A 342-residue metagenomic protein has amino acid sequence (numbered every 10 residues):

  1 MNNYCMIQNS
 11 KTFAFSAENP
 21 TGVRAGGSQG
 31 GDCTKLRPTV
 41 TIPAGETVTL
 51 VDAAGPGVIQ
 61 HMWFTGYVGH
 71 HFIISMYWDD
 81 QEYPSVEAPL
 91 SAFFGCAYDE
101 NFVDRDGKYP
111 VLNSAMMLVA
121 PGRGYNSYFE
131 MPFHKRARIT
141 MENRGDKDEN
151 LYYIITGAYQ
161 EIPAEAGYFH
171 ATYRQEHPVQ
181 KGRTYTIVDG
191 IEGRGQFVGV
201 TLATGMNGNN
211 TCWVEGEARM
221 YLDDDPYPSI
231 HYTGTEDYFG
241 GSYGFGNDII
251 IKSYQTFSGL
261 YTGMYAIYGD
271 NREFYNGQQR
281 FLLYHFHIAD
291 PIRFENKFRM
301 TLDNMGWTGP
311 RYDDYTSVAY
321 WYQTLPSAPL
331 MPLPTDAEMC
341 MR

Functional and structural regions predicted by a protein language model:
M1-R342: Beta-strand-centric surfaces of beta-sandwich/beta-rich domains
